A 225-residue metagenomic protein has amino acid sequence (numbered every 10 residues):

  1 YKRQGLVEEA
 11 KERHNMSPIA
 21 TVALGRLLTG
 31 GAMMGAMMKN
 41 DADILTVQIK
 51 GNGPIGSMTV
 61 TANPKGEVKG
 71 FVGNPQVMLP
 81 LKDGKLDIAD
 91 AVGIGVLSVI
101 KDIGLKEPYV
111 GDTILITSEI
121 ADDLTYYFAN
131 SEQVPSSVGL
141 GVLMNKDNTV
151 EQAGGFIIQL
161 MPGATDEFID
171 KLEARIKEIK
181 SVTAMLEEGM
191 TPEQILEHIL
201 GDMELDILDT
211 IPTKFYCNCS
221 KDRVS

Functional and structural regions predicted by a protein language model:
Y1: Conserved small/polar residues in nucleotide/adenosyl-binding loops
V7, E12-L24, K50: Zymogen propeptides
S17, T21-T29, M34, M38: Alpha/propeptide regions of enzymes that mature by internal proteolysis
I44-S57: Translation machinery proteins
G56-K65: Glycine-rich loop at the start of a catalytic domain that most often binds anionic cofactors/ligands
Q76-Q133: Hydrophobic alpha-helical segments and helix pairs
F128, P135-M185, E197: Active-site environment of non-heme Fe oxygenases that use a 2-His-1-carboxylate facial triad
T183-S225: Cys/His-clustered metal-coordination modules, chiefly Zn-binding fingers
